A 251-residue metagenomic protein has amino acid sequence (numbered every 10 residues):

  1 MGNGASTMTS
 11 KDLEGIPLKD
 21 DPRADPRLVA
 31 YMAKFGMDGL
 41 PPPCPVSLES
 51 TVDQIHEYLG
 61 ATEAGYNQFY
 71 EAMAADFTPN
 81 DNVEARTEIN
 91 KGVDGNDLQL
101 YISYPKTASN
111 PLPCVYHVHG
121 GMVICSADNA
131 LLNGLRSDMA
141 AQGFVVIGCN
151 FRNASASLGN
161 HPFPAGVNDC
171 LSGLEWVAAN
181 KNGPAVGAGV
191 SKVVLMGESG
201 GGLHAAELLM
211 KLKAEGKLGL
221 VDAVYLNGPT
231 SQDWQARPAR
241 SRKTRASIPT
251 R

Functional and structural regions predicted by a protein language model:
M1-A5: Universal eukaryotic N-terminal targeting presequences
T7-A61, Y70-R251: Alpha/beta-hydrolase superfamily serine-hydrolase fold, recognizing
